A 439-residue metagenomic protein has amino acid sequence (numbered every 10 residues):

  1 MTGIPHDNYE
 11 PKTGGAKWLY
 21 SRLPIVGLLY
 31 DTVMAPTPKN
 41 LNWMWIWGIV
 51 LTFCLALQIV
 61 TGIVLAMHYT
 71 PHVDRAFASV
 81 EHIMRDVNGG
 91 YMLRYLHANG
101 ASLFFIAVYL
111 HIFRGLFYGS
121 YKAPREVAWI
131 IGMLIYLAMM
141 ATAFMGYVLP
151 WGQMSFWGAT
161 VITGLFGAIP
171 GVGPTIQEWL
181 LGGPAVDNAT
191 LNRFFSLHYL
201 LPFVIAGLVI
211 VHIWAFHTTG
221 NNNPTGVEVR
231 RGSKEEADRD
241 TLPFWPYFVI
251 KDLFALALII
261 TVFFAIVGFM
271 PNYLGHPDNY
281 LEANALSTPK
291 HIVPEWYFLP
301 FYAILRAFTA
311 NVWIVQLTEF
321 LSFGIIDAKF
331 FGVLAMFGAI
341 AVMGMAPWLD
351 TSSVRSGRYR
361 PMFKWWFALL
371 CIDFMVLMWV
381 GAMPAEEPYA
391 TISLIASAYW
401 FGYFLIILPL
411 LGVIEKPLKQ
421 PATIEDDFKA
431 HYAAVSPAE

Functional and structural regions predicted by a protein language model:
T2-N88, M92-G100, V108-E439: Membrane-embedded and interfacial regions of multi-pass energy-transducing membrane proteins
